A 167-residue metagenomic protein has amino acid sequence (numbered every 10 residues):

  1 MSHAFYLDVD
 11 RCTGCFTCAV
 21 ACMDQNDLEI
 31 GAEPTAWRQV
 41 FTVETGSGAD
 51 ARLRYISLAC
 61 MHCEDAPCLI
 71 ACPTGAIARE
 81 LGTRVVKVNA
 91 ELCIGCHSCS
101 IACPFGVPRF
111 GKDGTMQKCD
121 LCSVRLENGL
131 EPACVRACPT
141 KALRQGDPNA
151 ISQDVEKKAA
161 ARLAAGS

Functional and structural regions predicted by a protein language model:
M1-D10, M23-Q39: N-terminal cysteine/histidine-rich coordination modules
S2, T35-H62, L69-I70, A90-L92 (+1 more regions): Flanking helices and flexible, charged tails adjoining ferredoxin-like Fe-S electron-transfer domains in multi-subunit
D8-V9, T74, A90: Aromatic-flanked redox-active Cys/Sec active sites in thiol-based oxidoreductases, especially the WC-centered
T13: Short acidic, Gly/Ser-rich segments with clustered Asp/Glu that frequently serve as metal-coordination loops in enzyme
F16: N-terminal Rossmann-fold cofactor-binding loop
A19-V20, D24-Q25, T42-T45: A positional/architectural concept
D27, I77, A142-L143: Activation segment of ePK-like protein kinases, specifically the conserved APE
H62-A76, E80, V85: Ordered, amphipathic secondary-structure segments that act as subunit-interaction surfaces in large macromolecular
